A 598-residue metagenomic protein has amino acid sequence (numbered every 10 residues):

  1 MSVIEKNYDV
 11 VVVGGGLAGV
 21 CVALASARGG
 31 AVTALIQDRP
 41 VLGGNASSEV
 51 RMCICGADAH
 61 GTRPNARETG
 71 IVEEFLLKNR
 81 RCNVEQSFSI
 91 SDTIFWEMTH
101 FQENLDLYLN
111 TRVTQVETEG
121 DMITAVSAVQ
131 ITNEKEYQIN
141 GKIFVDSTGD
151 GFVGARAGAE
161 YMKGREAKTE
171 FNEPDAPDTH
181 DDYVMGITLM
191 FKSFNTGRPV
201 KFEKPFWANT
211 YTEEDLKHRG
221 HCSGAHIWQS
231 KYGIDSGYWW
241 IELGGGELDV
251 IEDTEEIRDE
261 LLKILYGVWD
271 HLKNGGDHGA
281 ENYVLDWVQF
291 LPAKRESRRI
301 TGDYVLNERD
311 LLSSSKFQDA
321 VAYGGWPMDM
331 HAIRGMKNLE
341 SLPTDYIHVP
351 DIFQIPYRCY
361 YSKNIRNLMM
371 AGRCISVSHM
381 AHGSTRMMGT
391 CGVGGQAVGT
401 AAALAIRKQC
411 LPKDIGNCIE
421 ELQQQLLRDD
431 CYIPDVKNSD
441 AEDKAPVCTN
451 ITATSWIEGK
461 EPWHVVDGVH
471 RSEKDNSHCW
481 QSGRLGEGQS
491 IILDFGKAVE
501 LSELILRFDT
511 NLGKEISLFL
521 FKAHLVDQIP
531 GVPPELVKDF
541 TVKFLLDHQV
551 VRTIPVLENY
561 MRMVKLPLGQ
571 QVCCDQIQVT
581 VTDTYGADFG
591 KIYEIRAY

Functional and structural regions predicted by a protein language model:
I4-G16: Beta1/beta-strand and adjacent pyrophosphate-binding region of the FAD-binding site in flavoprotein oxidoreductases
E5, E134-Q138, V551: Short, mixed charged/polar active-site loops that provide acid/base catalysis or chelate metal/phosphate cofactors
G19: N-terminal Rossmann-fold NAD(P) dinucleotide-binding loop
A25, A31-V32, Q37-M122, A155 (+2 more regions): Conserved N-terminal/central alpha/beta ligand/cofactor-binding core
N45, M122-A125, T132-V447: Flavin (FAD/FMN)-binding glycine-rich loop and adjacent Rossmann-like elements that form
A441-H470: Predominantly extracellular/luminal regions of secreted and cell-surface proteins, especially disulfide-bonded
S472-R552, E558-Y598: Aromatic, loop-rich ligand-recognition surfaces of beta-strand-rich domains
